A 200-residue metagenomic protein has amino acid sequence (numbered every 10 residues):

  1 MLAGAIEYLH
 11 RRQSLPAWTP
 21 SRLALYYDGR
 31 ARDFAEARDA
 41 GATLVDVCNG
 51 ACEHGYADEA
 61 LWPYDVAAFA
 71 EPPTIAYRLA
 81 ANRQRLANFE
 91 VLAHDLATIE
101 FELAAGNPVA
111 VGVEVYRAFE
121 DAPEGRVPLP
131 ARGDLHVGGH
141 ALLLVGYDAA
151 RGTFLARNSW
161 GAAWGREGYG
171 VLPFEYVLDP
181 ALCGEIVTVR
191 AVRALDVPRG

Functional and structural regions predicted by a protein language model:
M1-Y8, R30-R157, A162-G200: Predominantly the structural core of cysteine protease catalytic domains
E7-L25: Phosphate-handling active-site elements
